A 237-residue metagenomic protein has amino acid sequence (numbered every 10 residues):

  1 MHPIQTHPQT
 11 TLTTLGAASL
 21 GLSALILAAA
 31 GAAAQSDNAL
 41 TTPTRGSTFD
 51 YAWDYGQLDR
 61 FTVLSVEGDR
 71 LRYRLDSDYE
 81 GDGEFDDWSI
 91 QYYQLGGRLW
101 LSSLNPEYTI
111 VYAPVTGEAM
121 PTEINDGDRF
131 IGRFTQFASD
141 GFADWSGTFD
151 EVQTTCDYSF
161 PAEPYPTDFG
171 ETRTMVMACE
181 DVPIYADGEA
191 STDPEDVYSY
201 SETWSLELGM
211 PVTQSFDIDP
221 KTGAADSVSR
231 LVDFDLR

Functional and structural regions predicted by a protein language model:
M1-T14: N-terminal secretory signal peptides that target proteins for export/translocation
G16-A28: Bacterial N-terminal signal peptides
A30-A34: Sec/Tat signal peptide C-region and signal peptidase I cleavage site
Q35-G96, L101-N105, A113, D140-R237: Acidic, serine/threonine-rich low-complexity disordered tracts
S103-N125: N-terminal leader/targeting helix
D126-W145: Mid-length scaffold segments of soluble, non-membrane domains
